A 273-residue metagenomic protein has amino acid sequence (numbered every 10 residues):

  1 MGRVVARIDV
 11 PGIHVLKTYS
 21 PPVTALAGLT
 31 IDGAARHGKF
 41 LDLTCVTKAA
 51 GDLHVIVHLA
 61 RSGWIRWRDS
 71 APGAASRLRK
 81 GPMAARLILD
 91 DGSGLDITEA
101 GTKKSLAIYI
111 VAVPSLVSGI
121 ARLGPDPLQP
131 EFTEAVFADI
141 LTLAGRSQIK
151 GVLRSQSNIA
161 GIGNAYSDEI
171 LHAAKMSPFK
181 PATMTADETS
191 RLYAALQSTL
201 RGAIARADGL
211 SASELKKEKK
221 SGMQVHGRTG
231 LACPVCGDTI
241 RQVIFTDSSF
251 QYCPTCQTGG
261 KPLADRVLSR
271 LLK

Functional and structural regions predicted by a protein language model:
M1-D96, T102-L106, S248-K273: A cross-family signal for N-terminal binding/gating loops and helix N-caps that shape access to the active site
V4-A25, A35, D52, A138-K273: Basic, nucleic-acid-binding surfaces and adjacent catalytic neighborhoods in DNA/RNA-processing proteins
G51-K175: Phosphate/anion-contacting hairpin/loop surfaces
